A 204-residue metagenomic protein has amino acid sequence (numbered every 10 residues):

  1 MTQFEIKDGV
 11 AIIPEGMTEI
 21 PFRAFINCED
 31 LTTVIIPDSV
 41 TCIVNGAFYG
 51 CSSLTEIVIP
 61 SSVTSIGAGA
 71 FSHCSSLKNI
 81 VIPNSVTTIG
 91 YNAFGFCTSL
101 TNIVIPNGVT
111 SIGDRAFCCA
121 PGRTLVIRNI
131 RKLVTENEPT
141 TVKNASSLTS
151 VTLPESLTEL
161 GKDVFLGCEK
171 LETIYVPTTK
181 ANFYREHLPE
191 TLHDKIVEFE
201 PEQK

Functional and structural regions predicted by a protein language model:
T2-E19, E29-C42, S52-S65, S75-T88 (+5 more regions): Structural signature of tandem-repeat unit edges
F22-A24, V44-Y49, G67-S72, G90-G95 (+3 more regions): Consensus positions within tandem repeat domains that build extended binding/scaffold surfaces
